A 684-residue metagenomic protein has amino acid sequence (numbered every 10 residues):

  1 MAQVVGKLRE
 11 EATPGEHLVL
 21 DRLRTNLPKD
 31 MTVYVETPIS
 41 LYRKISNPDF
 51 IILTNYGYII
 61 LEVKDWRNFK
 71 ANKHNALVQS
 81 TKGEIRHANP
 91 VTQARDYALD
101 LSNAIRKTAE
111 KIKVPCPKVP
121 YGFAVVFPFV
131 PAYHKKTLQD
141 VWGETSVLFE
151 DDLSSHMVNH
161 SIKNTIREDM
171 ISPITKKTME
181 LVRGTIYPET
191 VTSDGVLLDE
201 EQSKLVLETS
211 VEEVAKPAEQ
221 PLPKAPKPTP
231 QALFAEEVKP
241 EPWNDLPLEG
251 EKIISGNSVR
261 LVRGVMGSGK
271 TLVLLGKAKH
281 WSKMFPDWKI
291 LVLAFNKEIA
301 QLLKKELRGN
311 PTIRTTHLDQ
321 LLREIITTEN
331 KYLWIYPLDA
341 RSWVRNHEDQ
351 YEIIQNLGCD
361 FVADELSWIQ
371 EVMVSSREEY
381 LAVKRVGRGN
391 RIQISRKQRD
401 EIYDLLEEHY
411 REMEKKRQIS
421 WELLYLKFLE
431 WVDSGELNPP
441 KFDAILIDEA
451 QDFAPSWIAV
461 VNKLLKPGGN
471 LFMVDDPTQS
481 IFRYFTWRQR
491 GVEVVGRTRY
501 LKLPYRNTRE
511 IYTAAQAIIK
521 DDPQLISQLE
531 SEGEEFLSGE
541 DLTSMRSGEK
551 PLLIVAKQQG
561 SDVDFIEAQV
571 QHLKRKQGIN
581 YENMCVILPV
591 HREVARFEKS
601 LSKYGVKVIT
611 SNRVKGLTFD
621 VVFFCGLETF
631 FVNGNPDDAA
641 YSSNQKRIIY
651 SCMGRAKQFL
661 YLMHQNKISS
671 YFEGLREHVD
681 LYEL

Functional and structural regions predicted by a protein language model:
M1-P48, I52-S203, E208, E212-K216: Intrinsically disordered, low-complexity Ser/Thr/Pro/Gly-rich regulatory segments
E11-E16, N89-Y97, L198-E201, K270 (+3 more regions): Phosphate/oxyanion-binding active-site loops and adjacent basic polyanion-contact surfaces
T37, D65, V125-F129, H317-D319 (+3 more regions): A general secondary-structure junction signal
N55, V63-A98, K118, K136-V147 (+3 more regions): Conserved P-loop NTPase-based nucleic-acid remodeling module centered on helicase motor cores
G122, F129, W334-S420: Coupling/switch/interface segments within P-loop NTPase motor domains and analogous charged loops in nucleic-acid
S155-M266, L272-M284: Pre-Walker A segment
P223-K224, P228-D245, E251-K252, R260-Y336 (+6 more regions): Conserved helicase motor core of SF1/SF2 NTP-dependent helicases
